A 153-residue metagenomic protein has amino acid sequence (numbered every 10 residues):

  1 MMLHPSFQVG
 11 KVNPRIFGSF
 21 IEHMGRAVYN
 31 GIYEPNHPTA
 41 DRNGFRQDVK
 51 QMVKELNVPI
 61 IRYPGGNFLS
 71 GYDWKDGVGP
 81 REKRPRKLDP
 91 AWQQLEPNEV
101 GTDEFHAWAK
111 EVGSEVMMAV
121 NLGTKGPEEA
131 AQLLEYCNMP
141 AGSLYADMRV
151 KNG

Functional and structural regions predicted by a protein language model:
M1-G153: Non-catalytic accessory regions flanking glycosidase/transglycosidase catalytic cores in CAZymes
